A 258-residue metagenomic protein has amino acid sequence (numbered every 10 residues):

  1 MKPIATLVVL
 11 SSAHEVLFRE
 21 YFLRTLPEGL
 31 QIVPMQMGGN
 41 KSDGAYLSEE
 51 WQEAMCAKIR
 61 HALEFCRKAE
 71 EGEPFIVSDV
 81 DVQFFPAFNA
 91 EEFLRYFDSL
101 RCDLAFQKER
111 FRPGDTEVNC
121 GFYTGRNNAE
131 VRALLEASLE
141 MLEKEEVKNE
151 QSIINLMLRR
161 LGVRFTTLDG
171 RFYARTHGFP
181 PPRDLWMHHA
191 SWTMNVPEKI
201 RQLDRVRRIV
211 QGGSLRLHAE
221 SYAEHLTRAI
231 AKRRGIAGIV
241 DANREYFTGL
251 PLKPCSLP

Functional and structural regions predicted by a protein language model:
M1-E73, N127-A129, G212-P258: N-terminal anchoring/stem segment of glycosyltransferases
H61, L104, F122-T124, T167 (+1 more regions): Conserved hydrophobic/aromatic beta-strand scaffold that supports enzyme active sites
E71-G72, S99-C102, V163, R183-L185: Short, high-confidence coil segments that cap the C-terminus of an alpha-helix and link into the following beta-strand
G72-D81: Short beta-strand-to-loop acidic/aromatic patch adjacent to the donor-nucleotide binding site
F84-V118: Conserved donor-nucleotide/metal-binding helix-loop-beta segment in metal-dependent transferases, i.e., the alpha-helix
E117, G121-A129: Short glycine- and hydrophobic/aromatic-rich loop-to-beta-strand nucleating segment in the catalytic cores
E130-A231, E245-F247: Catalytic core and acceptor-binding pocket of nucleotide-sugar-dependent glycosyltransferases
